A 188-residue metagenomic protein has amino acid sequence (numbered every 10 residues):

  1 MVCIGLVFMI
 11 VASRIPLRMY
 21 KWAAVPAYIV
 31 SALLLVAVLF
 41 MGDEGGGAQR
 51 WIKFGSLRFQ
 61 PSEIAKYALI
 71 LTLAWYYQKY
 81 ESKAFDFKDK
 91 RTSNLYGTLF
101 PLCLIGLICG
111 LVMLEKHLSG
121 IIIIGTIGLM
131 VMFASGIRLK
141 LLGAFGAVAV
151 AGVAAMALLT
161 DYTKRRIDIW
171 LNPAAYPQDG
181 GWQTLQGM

Functional and structural regions predicted by a protein language model:
M1-K116, P177, T184: Membrane-helix boundary/helix-loop-helix interface segments in multi-pass membrane proteins
S13-P16, V36, F40, F133 (+2 more regions): Hydrophobic membrane-targeting signal helices
V25-P26, A32, L95-M113, L118-L158: Hydrophobic alpha-helical segments of polytopic membrane proteins
G45-W51, R58, L141-M188: Hydrophobic, glycine- and aromatic-enriched re-entrant/interface helices and adjoining loop segments
Y67-T72, S135-L142, R166-I167: Short, highly charged low-complexity linear segments
T72, Y76, G128, R166-I169 (+1 more regions): Alpha-helical scaffold segments in soluble metabolic enzymes
K79-F85, L118-T126, R138, T163-I167: Juxtamembrane interface elements at the cytosolic ends of transmembrane helices in multi-pass membrane proteins
